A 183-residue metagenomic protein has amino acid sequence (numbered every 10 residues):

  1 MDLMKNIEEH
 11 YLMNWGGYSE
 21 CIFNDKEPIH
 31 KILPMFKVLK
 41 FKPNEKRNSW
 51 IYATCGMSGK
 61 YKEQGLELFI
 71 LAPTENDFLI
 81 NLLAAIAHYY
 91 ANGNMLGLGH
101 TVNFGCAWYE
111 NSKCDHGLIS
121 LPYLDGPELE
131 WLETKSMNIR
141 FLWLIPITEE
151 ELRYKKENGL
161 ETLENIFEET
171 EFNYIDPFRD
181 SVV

Functional and structural regions predicted by a protein language model:
M1-G65, F69-V183: Acidic, proline/glycine-rich low-complexity IDRs
